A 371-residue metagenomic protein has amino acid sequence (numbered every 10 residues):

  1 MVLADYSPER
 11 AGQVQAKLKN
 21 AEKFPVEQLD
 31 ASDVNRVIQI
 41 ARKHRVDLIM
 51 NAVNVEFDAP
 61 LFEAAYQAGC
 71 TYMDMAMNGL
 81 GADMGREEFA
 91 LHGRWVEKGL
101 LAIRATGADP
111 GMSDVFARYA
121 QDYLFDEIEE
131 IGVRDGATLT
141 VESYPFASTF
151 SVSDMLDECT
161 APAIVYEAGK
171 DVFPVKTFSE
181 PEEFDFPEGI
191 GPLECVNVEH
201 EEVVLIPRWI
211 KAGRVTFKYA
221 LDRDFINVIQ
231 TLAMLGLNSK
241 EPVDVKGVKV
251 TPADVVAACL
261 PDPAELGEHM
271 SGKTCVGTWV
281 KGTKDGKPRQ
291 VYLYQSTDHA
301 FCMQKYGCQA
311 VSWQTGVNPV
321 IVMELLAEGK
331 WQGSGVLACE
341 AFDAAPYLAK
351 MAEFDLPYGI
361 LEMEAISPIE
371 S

Functional and structural regions predicted by a protein language model:
L3, K23-L29: Conserved residues in the N-terminal Rossmann fold of short-chain dehydrogenase/reductase
S7-R10: Helix N-cap at the beta1-alpha1 junction of Rossmann-like dinucleotide-binding domains, i.e., the first residues
V14-F24: Short, conserved SAM-binding/catalytic segment of Class I S-adenosyl-L-methionine-dependent methyltransferases
A21-E22, R42-L48, Q67-A68: Short acidic/histidine-rich motifs immediately flanking catalytic phosphotransfer sites in two-component signaling
Q28-V46, V53, F57: Conserved Rossmann-fold cofactor-binding substructure of NAD(P)-dependent oxidoreductases
M75-A102: Rossmann-fold NAD(P)-binding glycine/threonine-rich loop
H92-T138: Adenosine-phosphate binding glycine-rich loop
Y123-S371: C-terminal catalytic/substrate-binding lobe primarily of soluble NAD(P)-dependent oxidoreductases
